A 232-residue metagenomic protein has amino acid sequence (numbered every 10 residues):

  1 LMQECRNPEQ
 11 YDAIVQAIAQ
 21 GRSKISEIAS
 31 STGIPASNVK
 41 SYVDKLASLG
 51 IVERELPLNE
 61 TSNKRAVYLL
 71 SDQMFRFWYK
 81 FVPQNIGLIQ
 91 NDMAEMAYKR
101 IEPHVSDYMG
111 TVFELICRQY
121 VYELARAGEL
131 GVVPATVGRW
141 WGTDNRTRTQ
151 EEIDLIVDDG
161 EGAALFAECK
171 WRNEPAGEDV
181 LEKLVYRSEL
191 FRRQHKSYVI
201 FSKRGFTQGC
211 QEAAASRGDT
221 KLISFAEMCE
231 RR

Functional and structural regions predicted by a protein language model:
L1-F75, Y79: Interdomain hinge/linker elements that couple catalytic modules in large macromolecular machines
L58, A66-R232: A cross-kingdom feature that marks ATP-driven nucleic-acid transaction machinery
